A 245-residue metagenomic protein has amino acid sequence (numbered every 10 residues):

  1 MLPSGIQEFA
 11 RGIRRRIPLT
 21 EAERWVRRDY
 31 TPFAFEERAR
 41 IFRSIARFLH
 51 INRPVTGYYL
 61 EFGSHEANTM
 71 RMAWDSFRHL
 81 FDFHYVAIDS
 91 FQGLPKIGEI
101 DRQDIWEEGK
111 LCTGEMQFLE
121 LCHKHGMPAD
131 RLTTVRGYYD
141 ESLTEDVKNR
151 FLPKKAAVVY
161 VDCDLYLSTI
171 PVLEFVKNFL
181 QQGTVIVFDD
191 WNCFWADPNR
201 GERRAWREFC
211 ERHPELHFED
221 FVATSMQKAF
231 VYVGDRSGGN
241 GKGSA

Functional and structural regions predicted by a protein language model:
M1-V187, W191-A245: A short alpha-helical cap/connector motif
